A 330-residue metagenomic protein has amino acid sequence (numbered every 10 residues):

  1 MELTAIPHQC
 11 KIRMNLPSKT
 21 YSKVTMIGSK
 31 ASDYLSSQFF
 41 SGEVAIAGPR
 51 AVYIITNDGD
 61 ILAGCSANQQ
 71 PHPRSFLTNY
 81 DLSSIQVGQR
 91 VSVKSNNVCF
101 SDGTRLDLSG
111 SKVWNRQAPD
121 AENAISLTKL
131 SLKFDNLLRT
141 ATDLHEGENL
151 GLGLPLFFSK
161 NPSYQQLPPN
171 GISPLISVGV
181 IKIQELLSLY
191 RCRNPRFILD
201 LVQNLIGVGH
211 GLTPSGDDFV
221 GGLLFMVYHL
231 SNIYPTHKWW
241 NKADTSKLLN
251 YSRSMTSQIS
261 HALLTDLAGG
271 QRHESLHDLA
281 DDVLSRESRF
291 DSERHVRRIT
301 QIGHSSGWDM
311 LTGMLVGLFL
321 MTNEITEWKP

Functional and structural regions predicted by a protein language model:
E2-Y190, P195, L199-D200, L205 (+7 more regions): Phosphate/adenylate-binding glycine loop and adjacent helical scaffold
I206-H210, I299: Short, recurring structural edge motifs at helix starts
H210-Y228, S306-F319: Conserved phosphate/anionic-ligand binding catalytic regions in large, soluble enzymes, centered on
V227-K238, F319-W328: Short helix-capping/linker segments at secondary-structure and domain boundaries
T236-S254: Long, charge-rich alpha-helical interaction segments
R253-E287: Glycine/small-residue-rich hydrophobic helix-like segments
S275-P330: Acidic, carboxylate-rich catalytic segments that either coordinate divalent cations
